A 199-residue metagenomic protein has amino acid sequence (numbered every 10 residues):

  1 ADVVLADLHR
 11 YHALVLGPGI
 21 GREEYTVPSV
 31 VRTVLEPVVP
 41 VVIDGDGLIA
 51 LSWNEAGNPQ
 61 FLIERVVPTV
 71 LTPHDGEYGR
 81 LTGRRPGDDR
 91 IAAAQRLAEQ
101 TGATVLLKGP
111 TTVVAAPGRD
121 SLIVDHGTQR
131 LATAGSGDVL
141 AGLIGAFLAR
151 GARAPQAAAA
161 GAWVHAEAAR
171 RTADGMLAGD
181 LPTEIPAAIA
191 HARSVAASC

Functional and structural regions predicted by a protein language model:
A1-H126, V195-C199: Glycine-rich phosphate/dinucleotide-binding loop and adjoining beta-alpha-beta core of small-molecule
A13, G17-G19, T133, A141 (+3 more regions): Alpha-helical transmembrane segments in multi-pass membrane proteins
Y78, A94, L140-A141, A178 (+1 more regions): A general structural signal for well-ordered alpha-helical segments in protein cores
G79-R80, R130-V164: Short, small-residue alpha-helix embedded
R84-A92, G151-Q156, A173-M176: Short, charged, surface-exposed loops that flank catalytic or proteolytic processing sites
A92, L122, A141-G142, P155 (+1 more regions): Feature representing long, continuous alpha-helical segments
Q100, V164-E167: A short structural micro-motif
A166-C199: Charged C-terminal helix
